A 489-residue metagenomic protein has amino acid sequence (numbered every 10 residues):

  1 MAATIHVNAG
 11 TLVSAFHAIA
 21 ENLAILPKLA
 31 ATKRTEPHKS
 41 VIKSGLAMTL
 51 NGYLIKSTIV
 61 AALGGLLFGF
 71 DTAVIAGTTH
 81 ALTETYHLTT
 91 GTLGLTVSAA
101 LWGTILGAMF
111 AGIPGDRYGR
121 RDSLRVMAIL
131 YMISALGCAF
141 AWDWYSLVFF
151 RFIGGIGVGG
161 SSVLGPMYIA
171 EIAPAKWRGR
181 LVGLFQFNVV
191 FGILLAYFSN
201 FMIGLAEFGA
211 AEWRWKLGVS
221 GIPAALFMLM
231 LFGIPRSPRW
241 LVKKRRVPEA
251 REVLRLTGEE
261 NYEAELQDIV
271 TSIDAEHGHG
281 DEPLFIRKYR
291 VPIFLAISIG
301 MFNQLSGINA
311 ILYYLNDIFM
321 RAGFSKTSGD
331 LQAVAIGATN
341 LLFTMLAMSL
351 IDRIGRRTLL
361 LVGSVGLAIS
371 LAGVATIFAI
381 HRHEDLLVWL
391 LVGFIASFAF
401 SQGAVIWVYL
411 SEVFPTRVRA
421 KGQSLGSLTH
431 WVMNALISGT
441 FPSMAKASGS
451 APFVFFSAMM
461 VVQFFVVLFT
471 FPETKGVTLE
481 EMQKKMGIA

Functional and structural regions predicted by a protein language model:
A2-G10, S14-H17, A30, P37-S40: Intrinsically disordered, low-complexity segments enriched in serine/proline and basic residues
I5-V7, A20, V41-P248, D274-A489: Alpha-helical transmembrane bundle of multi-pass membrane proteins
L12, L23-L29, L46: Leucine-biased recognition of intrinsically disordered, low-complexity hydrophobic segments
E249-V253: Solenoid-repeat scaffolds in large eukaryotic assemblies
R255-E260: TPR/TPR-like (Sel1-like) alpha-helical repeat modules
Y262-I273: Short, well-structured alpha-helical segments
